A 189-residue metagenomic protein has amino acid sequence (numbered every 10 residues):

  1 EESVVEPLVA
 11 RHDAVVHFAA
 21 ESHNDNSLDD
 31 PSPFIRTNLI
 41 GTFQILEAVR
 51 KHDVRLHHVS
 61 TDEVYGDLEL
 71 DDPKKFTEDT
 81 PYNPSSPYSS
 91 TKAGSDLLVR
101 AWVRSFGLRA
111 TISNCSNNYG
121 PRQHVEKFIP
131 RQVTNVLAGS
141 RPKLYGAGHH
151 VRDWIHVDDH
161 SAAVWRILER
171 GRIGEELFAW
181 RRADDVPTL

Functional and structural regions predicted by a protein language model:
E1-N118, A138, S161-L168: N-terminal Rossmann-like NAD(P)+-binding domain of SDR-like oxidoreductases, especially those catalyzing
N38, F128, H156-H160: An acidic site on a long C-lobe helix of protein kinase domains
D71-K74, V125-V133: A glycine/serine/threonine-rich, flexible loop-to-helix segment that serves as the NAD(P) cofactor-binding "lid"
S85, S116-E126, G146-V157, R172: Glycine-rich "substrate-gating" loop/helix at the edge of Rossmann-like oxidoreductase active sites
R104, R109, V133-P142, R152-L189: Alpha-helical substrate-binding/gating segment
